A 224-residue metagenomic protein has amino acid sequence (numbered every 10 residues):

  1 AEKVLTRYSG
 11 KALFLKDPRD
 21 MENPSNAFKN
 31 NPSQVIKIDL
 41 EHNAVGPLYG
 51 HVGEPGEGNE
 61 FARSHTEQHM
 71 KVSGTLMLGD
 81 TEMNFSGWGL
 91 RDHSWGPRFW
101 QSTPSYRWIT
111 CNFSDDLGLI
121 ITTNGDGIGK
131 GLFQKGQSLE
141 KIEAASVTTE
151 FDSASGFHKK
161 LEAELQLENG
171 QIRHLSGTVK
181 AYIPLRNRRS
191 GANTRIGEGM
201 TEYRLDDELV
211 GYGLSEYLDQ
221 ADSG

Functional and structural regions predicted by a protein language model:
A1-G224: Structured soluble/peripheral alpha/beta segments that form catalytic or ligand/cofactor-binding pockets
